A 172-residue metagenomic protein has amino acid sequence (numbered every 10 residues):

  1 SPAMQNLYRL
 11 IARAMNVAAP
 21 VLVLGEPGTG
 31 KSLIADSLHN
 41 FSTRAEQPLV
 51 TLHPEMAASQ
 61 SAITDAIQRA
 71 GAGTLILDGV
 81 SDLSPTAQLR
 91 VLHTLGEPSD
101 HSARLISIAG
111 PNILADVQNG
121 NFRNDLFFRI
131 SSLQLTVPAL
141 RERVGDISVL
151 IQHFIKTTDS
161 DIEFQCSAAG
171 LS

Functional and structural regions predicted by a protein language model:
P2, E55-A62, L83: EAL-type cyclic di-GMP phosphodiesterase domain
P2-Q5, R9, M15-N16, E26 (+5 more regions): Nucleotide-binding/hydrolysis machinery
R9-R13, A57-I76, L89-E97: Conserved alpha-helical scaffold flanking the Walker A/P-loop in AAA+ ATPase domains
P20-L24, I76: Short hydrophobic/aromatic beta-strand immediately N-terminal to the Walker A/P-loop
K31: Conserved lysine of the Walker
A45-A57: Short beta-strand-centered segment that lines the nucleotide-binding/catalytic pocket of NTP-utilizing
D78-V80: Walker B catalytic acidic pair
